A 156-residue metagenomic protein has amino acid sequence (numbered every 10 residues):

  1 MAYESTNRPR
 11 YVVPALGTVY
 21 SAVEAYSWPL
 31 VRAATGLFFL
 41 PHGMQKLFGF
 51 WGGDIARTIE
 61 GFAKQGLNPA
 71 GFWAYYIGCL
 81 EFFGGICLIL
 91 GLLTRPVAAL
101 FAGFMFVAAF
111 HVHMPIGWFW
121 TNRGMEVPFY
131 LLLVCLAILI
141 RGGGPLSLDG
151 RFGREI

Functional and structural regions predicted by a protein language model:
M1-G49, G71-C79, F83, L90-I156: Extended, low-polarity transmembrane helix blocks
F48-P69, W73: Membrane-interface interhelical connector segments
